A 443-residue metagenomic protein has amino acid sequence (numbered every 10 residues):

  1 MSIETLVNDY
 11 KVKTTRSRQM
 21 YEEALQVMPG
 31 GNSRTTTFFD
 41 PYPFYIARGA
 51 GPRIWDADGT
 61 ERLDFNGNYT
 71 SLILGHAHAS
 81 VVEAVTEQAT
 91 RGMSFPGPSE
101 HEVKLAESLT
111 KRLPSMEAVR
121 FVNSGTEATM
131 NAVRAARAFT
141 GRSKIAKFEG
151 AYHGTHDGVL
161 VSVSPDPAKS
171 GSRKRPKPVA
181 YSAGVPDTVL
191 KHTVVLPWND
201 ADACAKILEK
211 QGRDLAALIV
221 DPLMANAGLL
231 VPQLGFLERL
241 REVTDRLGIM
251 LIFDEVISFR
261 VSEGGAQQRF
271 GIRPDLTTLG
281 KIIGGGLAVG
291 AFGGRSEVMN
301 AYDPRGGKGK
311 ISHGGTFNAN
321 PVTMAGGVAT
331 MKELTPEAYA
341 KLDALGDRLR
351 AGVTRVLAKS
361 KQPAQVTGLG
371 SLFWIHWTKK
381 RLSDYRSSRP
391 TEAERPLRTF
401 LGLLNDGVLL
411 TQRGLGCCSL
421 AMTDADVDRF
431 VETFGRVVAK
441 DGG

Functional and structural regions predicted by a protein language model:
M1-G443: Conserved N-terminal phosphate-binding loop of PLP-dependent enzymes in the Aspartate aminotransferase
